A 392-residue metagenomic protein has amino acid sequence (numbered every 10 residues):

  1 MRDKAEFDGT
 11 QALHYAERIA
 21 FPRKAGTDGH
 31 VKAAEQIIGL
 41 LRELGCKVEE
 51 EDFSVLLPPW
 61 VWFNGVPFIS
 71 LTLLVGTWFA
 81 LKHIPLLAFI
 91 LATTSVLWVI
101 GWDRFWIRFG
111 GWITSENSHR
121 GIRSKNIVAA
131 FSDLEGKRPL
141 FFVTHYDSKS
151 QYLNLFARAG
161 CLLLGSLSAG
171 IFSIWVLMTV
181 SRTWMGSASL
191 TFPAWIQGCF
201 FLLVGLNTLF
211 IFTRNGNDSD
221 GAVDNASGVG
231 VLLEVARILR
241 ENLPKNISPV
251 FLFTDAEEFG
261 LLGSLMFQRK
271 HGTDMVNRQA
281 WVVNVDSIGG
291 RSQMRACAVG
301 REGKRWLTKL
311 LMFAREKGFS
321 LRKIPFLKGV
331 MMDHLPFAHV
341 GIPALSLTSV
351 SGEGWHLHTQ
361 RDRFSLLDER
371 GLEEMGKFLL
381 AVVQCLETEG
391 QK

Functional and structural regions predicted by a protein language model:
M1-K32, L44, T213-D218, V285-S287 (+2 more regions): N-terminal capping segment at the start of a domain
A5, G9-A12, R23-A34, N225 (+4 more regions): Solvent-exposed, acidic/flexible segments
Q11-H14, K32, Q36, E234 (+5 more regions): Extracytoplasmic/secreted proteins, especially bacterial periplasmic and envelope-associated proteins
Y15, P22-S132, L153-T191, W195: A non-catalytic alpha/beta surface segment that caps or lines the substrate-entry region of metallo-dependent hydrolase
K24, D52-S54, R291-K392: Active-site-adjacent substrate-binding region of metalloamidase/peptidase-like peptide-processing proteins
E50, F141-V143, V250-F253, A280-N284 (+1 more regions): Structural recognition of the beta-strand scaffold that forms the well-ordered cores of secreted hydrolase catalytic
I90-V128, E135, S148-L153, R182-W306 (+3 more regions): Acidic/histidine-rich catalytic neighborhood of metal-dependent amide-processing enzymes
S132-L140: Proline/glycine-enriched tight loop/beta-turn segments at coil->beta junctions that connect or precede beta-strands
